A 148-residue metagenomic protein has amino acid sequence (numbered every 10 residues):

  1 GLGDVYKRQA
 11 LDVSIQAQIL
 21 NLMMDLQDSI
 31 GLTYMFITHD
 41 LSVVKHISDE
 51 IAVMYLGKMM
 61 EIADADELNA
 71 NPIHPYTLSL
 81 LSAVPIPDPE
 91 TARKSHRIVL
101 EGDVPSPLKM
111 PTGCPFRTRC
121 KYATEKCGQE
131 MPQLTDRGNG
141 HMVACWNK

Functional and structural regions predicted by a protein language model:
G1-Y6: Short, small-residue-biased leader/transition segments that mark boundaries at the very start of proteins
L11-R93: P-loop NTP-binding/switch modules centered on Walker-like glycine-rich loops
D64-K148: Charged, flexible cofactor/metal-binding loops and thiol motifs
